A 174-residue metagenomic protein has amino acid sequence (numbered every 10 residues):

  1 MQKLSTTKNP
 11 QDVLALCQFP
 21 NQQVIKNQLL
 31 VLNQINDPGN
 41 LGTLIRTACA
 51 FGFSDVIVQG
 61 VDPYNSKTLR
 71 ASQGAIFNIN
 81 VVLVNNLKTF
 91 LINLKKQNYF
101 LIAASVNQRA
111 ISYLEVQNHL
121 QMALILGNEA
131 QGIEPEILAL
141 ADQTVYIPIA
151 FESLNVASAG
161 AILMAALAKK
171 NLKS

Functional and structural regions predicted by a protein language model:
M1, G60-V61, V84-N86, E129-Q131 (+1 more regions): Short, acidic/turn-prone active-site loops that include or flank metal/cofactor- and phosphate-binding residues
M1-P38, A168: Arg/Lys-rich RNA-binding interfaces used to dock onto structured RNA substrates
K3-S5, I92-N93, Y113, S153-S158: Short, charged, surface-exposed secondary-structure boundary motifs
L4-T7, P20-Q23, Q73, L114-V116 (+1 more regions): Short secondary-structure boundary/capping segments
Q11, K26-N27, F53, H119-Q121: Short coil/turn connectors at secondary-structure junctions
A15, C49-F51, T68-A75, E134-S174: Structured adenosyl-cofactor binding patch, chiefly the S-adenosyl-L-methionine
Q22-R109: RNA substrate-binding interface of SAM-dependent RNA methyltransferases
A103-F151: Active-site/ligand-binding-proximal alpha/beta "capping" segment
